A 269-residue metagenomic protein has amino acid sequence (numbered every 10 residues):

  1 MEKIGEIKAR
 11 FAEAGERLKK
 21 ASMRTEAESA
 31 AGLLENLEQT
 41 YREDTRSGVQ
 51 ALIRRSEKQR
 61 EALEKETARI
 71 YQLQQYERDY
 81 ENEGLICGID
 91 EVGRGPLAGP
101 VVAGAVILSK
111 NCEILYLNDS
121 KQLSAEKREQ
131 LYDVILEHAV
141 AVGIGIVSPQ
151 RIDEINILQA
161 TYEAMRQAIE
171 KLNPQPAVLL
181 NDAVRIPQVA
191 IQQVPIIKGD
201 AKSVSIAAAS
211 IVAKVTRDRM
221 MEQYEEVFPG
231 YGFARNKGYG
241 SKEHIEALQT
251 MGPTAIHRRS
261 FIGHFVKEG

Functional and structural regions predicted by a protein language model:
M1-C87, R94-G269: RNase H-like, Mg2+-dependent phosphodiesterase core, and more generally RNA phosphate-backbone-engaging helix-loop
